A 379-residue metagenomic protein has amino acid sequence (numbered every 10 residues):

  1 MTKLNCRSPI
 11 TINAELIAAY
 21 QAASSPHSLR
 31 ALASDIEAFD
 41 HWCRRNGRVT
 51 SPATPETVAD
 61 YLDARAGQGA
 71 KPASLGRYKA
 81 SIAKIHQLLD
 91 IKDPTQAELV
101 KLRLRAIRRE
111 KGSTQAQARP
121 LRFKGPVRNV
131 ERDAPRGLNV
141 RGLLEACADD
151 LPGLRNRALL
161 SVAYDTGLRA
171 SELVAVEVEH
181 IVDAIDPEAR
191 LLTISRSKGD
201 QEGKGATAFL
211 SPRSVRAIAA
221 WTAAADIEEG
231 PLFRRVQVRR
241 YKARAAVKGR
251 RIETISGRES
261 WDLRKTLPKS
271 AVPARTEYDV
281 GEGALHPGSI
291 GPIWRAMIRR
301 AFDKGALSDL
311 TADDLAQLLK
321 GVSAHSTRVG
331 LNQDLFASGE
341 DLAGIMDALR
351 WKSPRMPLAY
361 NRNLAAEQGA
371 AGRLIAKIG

Functional and structural regions predicted by a protein language model:
T2-A18, A22-A31, A38, P52-T327 (+2 more regions): Conserved catalytic core of the tyrosine transesterase superfamily
